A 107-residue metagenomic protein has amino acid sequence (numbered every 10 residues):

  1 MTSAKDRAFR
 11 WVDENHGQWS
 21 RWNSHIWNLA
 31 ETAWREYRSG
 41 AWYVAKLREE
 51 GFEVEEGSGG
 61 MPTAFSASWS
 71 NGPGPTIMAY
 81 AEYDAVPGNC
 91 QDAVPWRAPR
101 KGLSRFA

Functional and structural regions predicted by a protein language model:
T2-A107: Acidic/His- and Gly-rich active-site-bordering loop/insert found across diverse amide/peptide-bond hydrolases
